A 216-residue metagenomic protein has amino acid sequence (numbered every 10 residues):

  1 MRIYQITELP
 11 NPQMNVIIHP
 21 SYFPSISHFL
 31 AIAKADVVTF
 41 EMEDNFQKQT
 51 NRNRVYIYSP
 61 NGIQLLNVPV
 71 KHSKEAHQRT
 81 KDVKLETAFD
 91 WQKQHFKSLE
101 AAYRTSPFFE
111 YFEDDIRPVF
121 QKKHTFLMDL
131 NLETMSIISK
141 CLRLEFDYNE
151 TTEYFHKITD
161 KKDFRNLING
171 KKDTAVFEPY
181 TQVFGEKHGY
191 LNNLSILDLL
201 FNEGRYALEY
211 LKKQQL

Functional and structural regions predicted by a protein language model:
R2-L216: Residues lining hydrophobic/aromatic ligand-binding pockets adjacent to catalytic sites
